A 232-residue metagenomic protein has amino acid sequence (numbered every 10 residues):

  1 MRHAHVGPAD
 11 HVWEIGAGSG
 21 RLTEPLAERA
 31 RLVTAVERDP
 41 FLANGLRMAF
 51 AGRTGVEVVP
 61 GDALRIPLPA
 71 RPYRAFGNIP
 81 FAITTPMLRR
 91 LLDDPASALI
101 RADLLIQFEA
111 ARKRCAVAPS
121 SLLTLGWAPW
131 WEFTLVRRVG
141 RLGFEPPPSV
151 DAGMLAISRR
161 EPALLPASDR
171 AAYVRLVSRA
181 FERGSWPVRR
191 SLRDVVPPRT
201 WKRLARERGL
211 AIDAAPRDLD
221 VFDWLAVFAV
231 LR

Functional and structural regions predicted by a protein language model:
M1-R175, A226: Catalytic cores of RNA-modifying enzymes
L26, R38, R101, R203 (+3 more regions): Alpha-helix boundary/capping detector
R29, D194, V230: Active-site catalytic microenvironments for nucleophilic, acid-base chemistry
G153-E161, L165-R203, E207-D223, V227: An accessory alpha-helical subdomain
